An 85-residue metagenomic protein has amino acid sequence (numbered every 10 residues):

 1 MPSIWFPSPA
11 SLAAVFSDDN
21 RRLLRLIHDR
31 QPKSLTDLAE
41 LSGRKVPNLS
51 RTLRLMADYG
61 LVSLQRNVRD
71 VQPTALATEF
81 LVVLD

Functional and structural regions predicted by a protein language model:
M1-A13: Short, Lys/Arg-enriched N-terminal segment that forms or immediately precedes the first helix of a structured domain
A10-D19, S34, L64-D85: Short, cationic-aromatic polyanion-contact patches
R21-R25: Pre-recognition alpha-helix immediately N-terminal to the DNA-recognition helix within helix-turn-helix or winged-helix
I27-R30: Short helix-capping/hinge SLiMs at alpha-helix to coil transitions
D37-L41, M56: A short acidic, leucine-rich amphipathic alpha-helix
G60: Glycine-centered, phosphate/nucleic-acid-interacting loop/turn motifs that mediate DNA/RNA or nucleotide
